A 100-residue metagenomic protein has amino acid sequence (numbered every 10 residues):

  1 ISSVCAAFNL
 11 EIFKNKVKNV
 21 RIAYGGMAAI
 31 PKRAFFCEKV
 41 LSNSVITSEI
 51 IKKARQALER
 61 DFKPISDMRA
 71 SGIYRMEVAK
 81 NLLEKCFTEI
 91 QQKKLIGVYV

Functional and structural regions predicted by a protein language model:
I1-V100: C-terminal structural segment of proteins
